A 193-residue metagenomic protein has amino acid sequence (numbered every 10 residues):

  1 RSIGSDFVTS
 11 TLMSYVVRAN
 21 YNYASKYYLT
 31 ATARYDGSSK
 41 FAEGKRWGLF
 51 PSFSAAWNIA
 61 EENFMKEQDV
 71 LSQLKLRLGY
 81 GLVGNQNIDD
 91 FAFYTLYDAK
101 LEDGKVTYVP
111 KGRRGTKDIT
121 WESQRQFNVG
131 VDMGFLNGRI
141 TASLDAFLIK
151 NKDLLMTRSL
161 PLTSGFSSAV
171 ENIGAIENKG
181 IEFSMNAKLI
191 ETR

Functional and structural regions predicted by a protein language model:
R1-R193: Extracellular/periplasmic, surface-exposed regions of secreted and cell-surface proteins
